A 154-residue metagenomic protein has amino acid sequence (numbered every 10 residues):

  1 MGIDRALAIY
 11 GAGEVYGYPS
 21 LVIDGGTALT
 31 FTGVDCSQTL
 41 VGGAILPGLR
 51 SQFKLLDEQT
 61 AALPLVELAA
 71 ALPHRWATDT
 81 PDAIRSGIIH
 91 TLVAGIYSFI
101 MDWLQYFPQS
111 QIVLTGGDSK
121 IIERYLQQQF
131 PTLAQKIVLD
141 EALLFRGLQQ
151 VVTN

Functional and structural regions predicted by a protein language model:
M1-S20, S37-L55, Q59-N154: Nucleotide/phosphate-binding catalytic cleft detector across ATP-hydrolyzing and phosphate-transferring enzymes
V22, L29-V34: Short beta-strand scaffold segments in enzyme catalytic cores
T27-T30, S119-K120: Gly/Ser/Thr-rich loops at beta-strand to alpha-helix junctions that form or flank small-molecule/cofactor-binding
